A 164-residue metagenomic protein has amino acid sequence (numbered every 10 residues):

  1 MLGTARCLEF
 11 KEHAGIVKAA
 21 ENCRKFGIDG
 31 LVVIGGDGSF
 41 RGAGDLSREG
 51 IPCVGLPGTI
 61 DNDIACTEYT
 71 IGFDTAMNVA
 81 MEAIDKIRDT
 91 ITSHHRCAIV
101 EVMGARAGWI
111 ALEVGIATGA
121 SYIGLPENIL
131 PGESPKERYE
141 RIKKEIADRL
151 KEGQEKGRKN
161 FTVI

Functional and structural regions predicted by a protein language model:
M1-R6, T59-E68, S93-H95: Gly-rich Lys/Arg/Thr-decorated short loops/hinges at beta-loop-alpha junctions or inter-strand turns that position
M1-V33, T70-D85: Glycine-rich oxoanion-binding loops at beta->alpha junctions
G3-T4, G55, G124-L125: Structural signal for conserved beta-strand scaffold positions within catalytic alpha/beta enzyme cores
E9, D61, A107-W109: Short, acidic Gly/Pro/Ser/Thr-rich loop/turn segments
E12-G15, G42-L46, A65-T67: Short, conserved acidic/polar surface loops in the N-terminal third of protein domains
I28, I51-P52: Short phosphate-binding/catalytic loops that engage adenosine nucleotides
V33-G35, R41-D45, P52, F73-I164: Accessory alpha-helical/coil subdomains and C-terminal extensions that flank or cap enzyme catalytic cores
G58-D61, N128-L130: Short, acidic/turn-prone active-site loops that include or flank metal/cofactor- and phosphate-binding residues
